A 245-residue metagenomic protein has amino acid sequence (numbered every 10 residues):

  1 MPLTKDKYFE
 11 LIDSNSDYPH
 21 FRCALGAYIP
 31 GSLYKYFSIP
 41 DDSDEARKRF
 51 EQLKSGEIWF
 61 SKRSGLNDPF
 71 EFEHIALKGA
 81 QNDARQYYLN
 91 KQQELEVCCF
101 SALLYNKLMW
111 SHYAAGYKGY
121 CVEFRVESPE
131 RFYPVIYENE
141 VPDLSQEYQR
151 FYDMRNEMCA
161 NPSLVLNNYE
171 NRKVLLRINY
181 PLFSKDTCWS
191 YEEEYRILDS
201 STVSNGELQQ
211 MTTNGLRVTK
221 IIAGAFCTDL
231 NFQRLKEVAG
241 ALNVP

Functional and structural regions predicted by a protein language model:
M1-P245: Partner-binding and oligomerization surfaces adjacent to conserved cores of proteins that assemble macromolecular
